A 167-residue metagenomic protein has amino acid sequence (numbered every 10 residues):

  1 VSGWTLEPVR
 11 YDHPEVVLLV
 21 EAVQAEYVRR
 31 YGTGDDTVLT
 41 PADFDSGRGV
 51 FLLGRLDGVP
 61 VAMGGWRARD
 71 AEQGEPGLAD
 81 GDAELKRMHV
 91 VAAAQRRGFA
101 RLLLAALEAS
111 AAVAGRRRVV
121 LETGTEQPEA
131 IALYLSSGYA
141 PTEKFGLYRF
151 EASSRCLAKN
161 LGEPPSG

Functional and structural regions predicted by a protein language model:
G3-K86, V91-A92, L104-A106, S110 (+2 more regions): Acetyl-CoA-dependent GNAT
W4, P8-H13, V17, R117-V120 (+1 more regions): C-terminal "cap" of GNAT-fold acetyltransferases
R87, A100-R101, G124: Alpha-helical hinge/cap motifs
V91-A93, R97, T125: Active-site acidic-Proline motif in GNAT/NAT acetyltransferases
R97, R101, A105: Residues forming the Rossmann-fold NAD(P)(H) cofactor-binding site
R97, V113-R117: Short coil/turn segments at alpha/beta junctions that flank glycine-rich nucleotide-binding fingerprints
